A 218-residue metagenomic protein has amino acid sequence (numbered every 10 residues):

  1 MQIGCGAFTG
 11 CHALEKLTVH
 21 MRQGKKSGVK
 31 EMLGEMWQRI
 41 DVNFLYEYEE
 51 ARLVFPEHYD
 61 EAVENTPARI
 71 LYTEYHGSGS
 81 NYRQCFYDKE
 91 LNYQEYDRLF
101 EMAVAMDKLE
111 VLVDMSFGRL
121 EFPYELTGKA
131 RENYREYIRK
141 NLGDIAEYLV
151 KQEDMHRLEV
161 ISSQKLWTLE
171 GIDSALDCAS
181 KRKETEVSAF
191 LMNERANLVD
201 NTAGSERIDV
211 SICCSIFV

Functional and structural regions predicted by a protein language model:
I3-A13, V29-M36: Core hydrophobic positions of leucine-rich repeats
A7, D154-M155, K165-L166: Small-residue (G/S/T/A) turn/hinge positions that recur once per unit in extracellular repeat modules
K26-N141, Y148, Q152: Long, charge-rich C-terminal accessory regions
R131-E132, V160-W167, F190-L198: Ankyrin repeat domain, specifically the short helix-to-loop turn at the C-terminus of the second helix of each repeat
E136-K151, S162, L169-S180, A203-D209: Ankyrin-repeat boundary/"N-cap" motif
E153-S162, E184-N193, C213-C214: Ankyrin repeat structural motif
L169, S215-V218: Extended, charge-rich intrinsically disordered regulatory tails
